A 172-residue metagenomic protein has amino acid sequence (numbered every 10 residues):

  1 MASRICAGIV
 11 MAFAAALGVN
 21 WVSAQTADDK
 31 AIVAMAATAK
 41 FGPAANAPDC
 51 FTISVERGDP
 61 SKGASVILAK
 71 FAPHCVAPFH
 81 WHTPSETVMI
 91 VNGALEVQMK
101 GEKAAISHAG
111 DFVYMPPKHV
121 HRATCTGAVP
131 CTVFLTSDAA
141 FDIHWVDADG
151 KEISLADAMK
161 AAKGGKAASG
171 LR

Functional and structural regions predicted by a protein language model:
M1-R4: N-terminal secretory signal peptides that target proteins for export/translocation
A7-G18: Bacterial N-terminal signal peptides
W21-S65, D149-R172: A short, N-terminal "cap"/entry segment at the start of jelly-roll beta-barrel domains of the cupin/DSBH fold
D59-S61, L95, K100-K118: Short acidic-glycine-tyrosine-enriched beta hairpin
S65-H82, P116-K118: Conserved short histidine dyad/triad with adjacent acidic residue
A72-C75, H82-G101: Glycine- and acidic-residue-biased ligand/ion/polar-headgroup-sensing regions
A77-F79, V97-Q98, M115, V120-T126: Short beta-strand His + acidic residue motifs that chelate non-heme Fe in jelly-roll/DSBH and cupin folds
H108, P117-F141: Ligand-binding loop in jelly-roll beta-barrel domains
